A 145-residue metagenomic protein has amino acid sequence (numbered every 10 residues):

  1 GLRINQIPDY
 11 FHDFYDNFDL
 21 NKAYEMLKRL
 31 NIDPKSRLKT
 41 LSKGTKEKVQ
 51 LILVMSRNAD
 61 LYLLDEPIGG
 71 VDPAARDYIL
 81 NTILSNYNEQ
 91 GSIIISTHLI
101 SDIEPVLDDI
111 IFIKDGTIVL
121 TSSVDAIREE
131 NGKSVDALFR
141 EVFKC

Functional and structural regions predicted by a protein language model:
G1-V49: ABC-family P-loop ATPase nucleotide-binding domains
Y62-E66, V71: Catalytic Walker B motif of ABC-type/P-loop ATPase nucleotide-binding domains
R76-E89: Helical segment within the ABC ATPase nucleotide-binding domain
G91-L99: Conserved H-loop
I103-P105: A short, surface-exposed alpha-helical micro-motif characterized by mixed small hydrophobic and charged/polar residues
T121-S122: ABC ATPase "signature
